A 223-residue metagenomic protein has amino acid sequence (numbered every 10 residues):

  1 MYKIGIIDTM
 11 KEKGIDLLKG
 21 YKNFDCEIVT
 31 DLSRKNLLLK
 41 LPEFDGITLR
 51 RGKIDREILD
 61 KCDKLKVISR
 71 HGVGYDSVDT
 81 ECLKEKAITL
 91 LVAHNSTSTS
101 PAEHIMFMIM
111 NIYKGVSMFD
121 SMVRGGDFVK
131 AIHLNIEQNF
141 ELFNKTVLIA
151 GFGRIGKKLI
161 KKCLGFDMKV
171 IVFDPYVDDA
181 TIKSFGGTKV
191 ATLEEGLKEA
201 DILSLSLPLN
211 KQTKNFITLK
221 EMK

Functional and structural regions predicted by a protein language model:
M1-L91, K198, S204, T218: An N-terminal-biased, well-structured beta-alpha scaffold segment characteristic of Rossmann-like dinucleotide-binding
Y2-K3, E27, N95-S100, I171-F173 (+2 more regions): Structural/interface elements that position substrates and couple domains in central-metabolism enzymes
C26-L32, L49-R50, G125-L134, K183-V190 (+1 more regions): Short gly/ser/thr-rich secondary-structure transition/capping motifs
R56-L59, Y176-K223: Rossmann-like adenosine-cofactor binding region
H94-T146: Phosphate-binding beta-alpha-beta segment of Rossmann-like dinucleotide-binding domains, i.e., the NAD(P)
F152-G153: Glycine-rich Rossmann-fold phosphate-binding loop(s) that bind the pyrophosphate of adenine dinucleotide cofactors
G156-K157: N-terminal Rossmann-fold NAD(P) dinucleotide-binding loop
C163: Aromatic pocket-lining residues of Rossmann-like dinucleotide-binding sites
